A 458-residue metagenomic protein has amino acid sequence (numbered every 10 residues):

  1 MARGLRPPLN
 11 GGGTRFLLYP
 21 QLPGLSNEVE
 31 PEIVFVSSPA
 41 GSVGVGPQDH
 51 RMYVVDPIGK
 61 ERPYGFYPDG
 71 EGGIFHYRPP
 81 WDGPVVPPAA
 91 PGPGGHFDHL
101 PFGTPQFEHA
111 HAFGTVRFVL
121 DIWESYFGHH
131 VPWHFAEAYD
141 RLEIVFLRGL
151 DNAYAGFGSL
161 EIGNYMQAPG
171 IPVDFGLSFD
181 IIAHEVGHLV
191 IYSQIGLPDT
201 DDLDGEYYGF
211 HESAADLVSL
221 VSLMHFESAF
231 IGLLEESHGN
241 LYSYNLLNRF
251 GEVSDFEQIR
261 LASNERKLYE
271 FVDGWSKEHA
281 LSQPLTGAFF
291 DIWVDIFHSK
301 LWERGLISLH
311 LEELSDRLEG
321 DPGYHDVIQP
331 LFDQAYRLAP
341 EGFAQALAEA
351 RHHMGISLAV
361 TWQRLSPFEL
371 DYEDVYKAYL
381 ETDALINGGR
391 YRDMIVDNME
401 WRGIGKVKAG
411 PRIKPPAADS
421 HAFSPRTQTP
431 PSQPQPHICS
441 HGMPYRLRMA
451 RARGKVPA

Functional and structural regions predicted by a protein language model:
M1-R117, D121-S125, W133-E137, Y192 (+1 more regions): Acidic/polar low-complexity interaction segments
Q106-H109, F113-S159, N164-I182, I191-P457: Zinc-dependent metallohydrolase catalytic domains
